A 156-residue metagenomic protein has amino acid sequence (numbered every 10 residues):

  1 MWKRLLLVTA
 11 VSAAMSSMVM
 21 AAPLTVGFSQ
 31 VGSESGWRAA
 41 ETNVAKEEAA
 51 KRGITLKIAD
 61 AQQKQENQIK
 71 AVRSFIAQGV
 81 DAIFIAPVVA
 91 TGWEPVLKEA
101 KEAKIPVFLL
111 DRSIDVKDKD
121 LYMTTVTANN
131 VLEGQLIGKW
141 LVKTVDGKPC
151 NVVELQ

Functional and structural regions predicted by a protein language model:
M1-K3, V11: Composition- and surface-driven signal marking solvent-exposed, interaction-prone regions in large proteins
K3-L6, M20-Q156: A residue-level marker of the well-folded mature domains of exported/periplasmic proteins
V8-S17: Bacterial N-terminal signal peptides
